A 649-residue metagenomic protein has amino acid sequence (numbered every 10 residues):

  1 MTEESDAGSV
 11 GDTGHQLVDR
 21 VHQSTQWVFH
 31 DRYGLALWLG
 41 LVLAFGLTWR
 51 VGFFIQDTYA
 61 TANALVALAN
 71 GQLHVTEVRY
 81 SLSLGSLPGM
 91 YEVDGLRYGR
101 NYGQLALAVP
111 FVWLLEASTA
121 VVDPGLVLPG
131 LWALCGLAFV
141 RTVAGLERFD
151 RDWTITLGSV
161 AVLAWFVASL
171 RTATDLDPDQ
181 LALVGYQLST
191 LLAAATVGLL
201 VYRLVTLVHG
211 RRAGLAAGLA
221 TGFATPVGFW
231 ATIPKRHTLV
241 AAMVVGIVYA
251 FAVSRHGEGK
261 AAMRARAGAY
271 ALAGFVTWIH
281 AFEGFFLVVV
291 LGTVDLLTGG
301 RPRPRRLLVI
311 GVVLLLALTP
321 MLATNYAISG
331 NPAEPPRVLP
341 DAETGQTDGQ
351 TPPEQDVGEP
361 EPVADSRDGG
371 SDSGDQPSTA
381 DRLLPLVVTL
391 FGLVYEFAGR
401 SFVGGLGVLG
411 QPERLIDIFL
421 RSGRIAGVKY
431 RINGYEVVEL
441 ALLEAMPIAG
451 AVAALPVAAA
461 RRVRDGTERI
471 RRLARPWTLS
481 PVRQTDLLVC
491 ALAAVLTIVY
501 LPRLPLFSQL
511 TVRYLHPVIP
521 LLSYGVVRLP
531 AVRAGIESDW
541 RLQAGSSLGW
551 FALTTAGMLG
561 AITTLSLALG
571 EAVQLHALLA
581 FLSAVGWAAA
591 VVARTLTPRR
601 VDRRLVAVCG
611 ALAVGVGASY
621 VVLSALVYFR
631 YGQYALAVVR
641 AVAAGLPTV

Functional and structural regions predicted by a protein language model:
M1-V51, G125-F166, Q180-Y186, A193 (+6 more regions): Start-transfer (signal-anchor) and selected internal transmembrane alpha helices of multi-pass inner/ER membrane
D6-S24, V253-E258, G284-L318, A323 (+4 more regions): Perimembrane helix-loop-helix junctions
F54-Q56, F229-L239, T511-V512: Short acidic/glycine- and proline-prone juxtamembrane loop motifs at membrane-interface regions of multi-pass membrane
C135-G145, V289-D295, N433-R483, C490 (+6 more regions): Hydrophobic, aromatic-rich transmembrane alpha-helices and their immediate juxtamembrane boundary segments
T154-F166, T221, G268, E468-P502: Transmembrane alpha-helix segments characteristic of polytopic inner-membrane glycan-assembly/cell-envelope
T206-R211, I247-A265, V276: Membrane-interface transmembrane helices that cradle and orient dolichyl/undecaprenyl
A217-G222, W230, M263-A281, G292 (+2 more regions): Membrane-interface alpha helices of multi-pass inner-membrane proteins
V309-V452, S619-Y634: Membrane-lumen/periplasm interface segments of specific transmembrane helices in polyprenyl phosphate-linked
